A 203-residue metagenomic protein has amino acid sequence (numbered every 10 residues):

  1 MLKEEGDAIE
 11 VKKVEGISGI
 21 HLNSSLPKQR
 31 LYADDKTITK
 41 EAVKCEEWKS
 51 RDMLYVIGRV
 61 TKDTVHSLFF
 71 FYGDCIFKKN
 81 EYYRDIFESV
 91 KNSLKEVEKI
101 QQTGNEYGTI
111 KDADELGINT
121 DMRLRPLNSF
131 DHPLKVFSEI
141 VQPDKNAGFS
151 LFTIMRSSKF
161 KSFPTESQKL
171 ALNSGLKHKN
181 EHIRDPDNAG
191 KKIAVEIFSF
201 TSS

Functional and structural regions predicted by a protein language model:
M1-E10, G16: Active-site beta-strand-loop-beta-strand hairpin of nuclease catalytic cores that positions key catalytic residues
K13-S203: Nucleic-acid endonuclease domains
